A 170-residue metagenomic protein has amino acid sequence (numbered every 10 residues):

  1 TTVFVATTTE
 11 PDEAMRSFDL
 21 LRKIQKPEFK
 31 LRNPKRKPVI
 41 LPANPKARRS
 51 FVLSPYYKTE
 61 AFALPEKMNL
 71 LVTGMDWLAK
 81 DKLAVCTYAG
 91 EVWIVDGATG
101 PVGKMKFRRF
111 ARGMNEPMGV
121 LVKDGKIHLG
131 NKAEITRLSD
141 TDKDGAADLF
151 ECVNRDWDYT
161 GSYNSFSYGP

Functional and structural regions predicted by a protein language model:
T1-T8: Short Pro-Gly-centered flexible turn/kink motifs
E13, D19-P170: Beta-propeller domains with acidic blade repeats across secreted/periplasmic ectodomains and cytosolic WD/CNH propellers
